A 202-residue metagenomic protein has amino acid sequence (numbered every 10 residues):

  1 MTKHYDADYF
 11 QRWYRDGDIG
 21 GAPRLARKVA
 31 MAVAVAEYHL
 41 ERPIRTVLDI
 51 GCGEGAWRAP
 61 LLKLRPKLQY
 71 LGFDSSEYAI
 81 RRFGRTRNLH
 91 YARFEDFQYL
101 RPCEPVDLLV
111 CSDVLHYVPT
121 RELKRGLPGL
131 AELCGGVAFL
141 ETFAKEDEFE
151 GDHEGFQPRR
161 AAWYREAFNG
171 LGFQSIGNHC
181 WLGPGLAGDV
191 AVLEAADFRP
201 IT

Functional and structural regions predicted by a protein language model:
M1-P102, V118-T202: Class I (Rossmann-like) S-adenosyl-L-methionine-dependent methyltransferase catalytic domain, capturing the SAM-binding
V110: A conserved beta-strand element that flanks and buttresses the S-adenosyl-L-methionine
D113-Y117: Short catalytic micro-motifs in class I SAM-dependent methyltransferases
